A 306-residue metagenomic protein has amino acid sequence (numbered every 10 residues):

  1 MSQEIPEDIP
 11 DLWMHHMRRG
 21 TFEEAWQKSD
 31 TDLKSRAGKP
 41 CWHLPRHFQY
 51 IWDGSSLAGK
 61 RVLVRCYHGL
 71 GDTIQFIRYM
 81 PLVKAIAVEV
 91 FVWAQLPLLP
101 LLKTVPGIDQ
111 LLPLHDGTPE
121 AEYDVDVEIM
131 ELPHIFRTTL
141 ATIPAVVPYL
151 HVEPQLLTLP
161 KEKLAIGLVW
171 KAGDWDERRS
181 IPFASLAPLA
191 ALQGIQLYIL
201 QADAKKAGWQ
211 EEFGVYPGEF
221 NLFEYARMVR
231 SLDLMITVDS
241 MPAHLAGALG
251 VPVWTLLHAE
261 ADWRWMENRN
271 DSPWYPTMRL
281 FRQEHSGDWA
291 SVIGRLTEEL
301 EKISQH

Functional and structural regions predicted by a protein language model:
S2-H306: Catalytic machinery of carbohydrate-active enzymes, primarily nucleotide-sugar-dependent glycosyltransferases
